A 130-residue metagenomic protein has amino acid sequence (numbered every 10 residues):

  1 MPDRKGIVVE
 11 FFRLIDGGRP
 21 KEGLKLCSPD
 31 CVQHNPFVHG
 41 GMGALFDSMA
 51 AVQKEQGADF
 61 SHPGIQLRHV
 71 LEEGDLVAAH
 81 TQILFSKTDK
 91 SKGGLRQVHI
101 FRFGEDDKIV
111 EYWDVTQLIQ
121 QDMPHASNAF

Functional and structural regions predicted by a protein language model:
D3, L14, F46-F130: A beta-strand edge to alpha-helix "cap/lid" segment located at domain peripheries
I7, G18-H34: Short, well-ordered alpha-helical segments enriched in acidic and aromatic residues
V8, L45: Aromatic/hydrophobic pocket-lining residues that form the small-molecule binding cavity in soluble enzyme cores
V9-R13: Amphipathic alpha-helical repeat scaffolds
G17-P20, P36-H39, T88: Alpha-helix boundary/capping and short turn/kink residues
G23-K25, H34-N35, G64-I65, Y112-W113: Short, hydrophobic secondary-structure boundary micro-motifs
D30-M42, Q56-A58: A short gly/proline-enriched turn/hairpin at secondary-structure junctions
